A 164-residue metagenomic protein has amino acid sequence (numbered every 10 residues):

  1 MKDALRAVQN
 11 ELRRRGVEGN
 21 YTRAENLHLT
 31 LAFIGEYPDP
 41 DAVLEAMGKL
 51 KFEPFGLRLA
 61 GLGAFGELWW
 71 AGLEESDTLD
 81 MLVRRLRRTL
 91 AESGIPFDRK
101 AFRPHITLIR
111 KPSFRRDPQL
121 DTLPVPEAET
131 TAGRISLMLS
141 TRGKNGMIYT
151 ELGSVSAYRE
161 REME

Functional and structural regions predicted by a protein language model:
M1-E164: Histidine-dependent nucleotide/RNA phosphoesterase domain, centered on the 2H-phosphoesterase fold with its duplicated
